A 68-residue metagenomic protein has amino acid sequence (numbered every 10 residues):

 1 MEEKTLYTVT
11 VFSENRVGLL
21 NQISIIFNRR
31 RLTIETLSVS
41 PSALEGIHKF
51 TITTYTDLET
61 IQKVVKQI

Functional and structural regions predicted by a protein language model:
M1-I68: A conserved regulatory-domain signal marking ACT and ACT-like small-molecule sensing domains and adjacent regulatory
